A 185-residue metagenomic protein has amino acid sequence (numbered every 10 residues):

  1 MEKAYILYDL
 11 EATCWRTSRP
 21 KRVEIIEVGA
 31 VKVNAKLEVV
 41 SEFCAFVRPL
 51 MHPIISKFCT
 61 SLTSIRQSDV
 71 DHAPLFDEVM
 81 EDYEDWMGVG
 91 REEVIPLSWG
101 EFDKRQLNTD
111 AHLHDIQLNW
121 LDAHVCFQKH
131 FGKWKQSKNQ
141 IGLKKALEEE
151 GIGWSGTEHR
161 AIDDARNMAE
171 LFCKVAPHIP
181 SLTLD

Functional and structural regions predicted by a protein language model:
M1-H112, K144, E148-E149, G153-G156: Conserved non-catalytic scaffold segment of RNase H-like nuclease domains
Y8, V125, D163: Active-site flanking residues adjacent to catalytic metal/cofactor-binding acidic residues
A12-C14, K129, N167: Short, glycine/acidic-enriched loop or turn micro-motifs at the edges of active sites
A111-L121: A short alpha->loop->secondary-structure connector
I116, Q136-E148: A structural motif
V125-Q140: Short alpha-helix plus adjacent loop in nuclease-associated cores
E149, A169-D185: Acidic two-metal-ion nuclease catalytic site recognized across multiple nuclease folds, prominently DnaQ/RNase D-T
W154-R166: Extended, charge-rich low-complexity interaction segments
